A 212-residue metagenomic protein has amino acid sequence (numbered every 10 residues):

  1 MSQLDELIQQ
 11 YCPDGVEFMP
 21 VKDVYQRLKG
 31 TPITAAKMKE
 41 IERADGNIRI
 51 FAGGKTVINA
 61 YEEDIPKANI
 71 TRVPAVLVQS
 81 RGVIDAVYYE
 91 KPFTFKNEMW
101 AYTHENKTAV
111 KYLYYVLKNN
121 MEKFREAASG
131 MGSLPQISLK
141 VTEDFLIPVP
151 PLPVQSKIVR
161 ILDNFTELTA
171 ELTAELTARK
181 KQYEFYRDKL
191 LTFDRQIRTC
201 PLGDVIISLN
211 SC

Functional and structural regions predicted by a protein language model:
M1, G15-E17, E143-E184, C200: Amphipathic alpha-helical segments
D5, R49-F51, Y89-K91, M99-A101 (+2 more regions): Intrinsic, low-complexity N-terminal interaction/targeting segments
D5-Y11, A35-E40, G132-L134, E143-V149 (+1 more regions): Short, recurring structural edge motifs at helix starts
I8-I33, A44-K55, T192-C212: Non-catalytic DNA-recognition/assembly elements of restriction-modification systems
A36-E42, D64-K67: DNA polymerase processivity clamps
K55-K118, G130, S138: A short beta-sheet element
N69-T71, L176-T192: Short amphipathic alpha-helical linker/capping segments at the junctions of internal repeats and modular domains
M121, R125, T169-T173, L191: Structural signal for hydrophobic packing residues in well-ordered secondary-structure cores of soluble enzyme domains
